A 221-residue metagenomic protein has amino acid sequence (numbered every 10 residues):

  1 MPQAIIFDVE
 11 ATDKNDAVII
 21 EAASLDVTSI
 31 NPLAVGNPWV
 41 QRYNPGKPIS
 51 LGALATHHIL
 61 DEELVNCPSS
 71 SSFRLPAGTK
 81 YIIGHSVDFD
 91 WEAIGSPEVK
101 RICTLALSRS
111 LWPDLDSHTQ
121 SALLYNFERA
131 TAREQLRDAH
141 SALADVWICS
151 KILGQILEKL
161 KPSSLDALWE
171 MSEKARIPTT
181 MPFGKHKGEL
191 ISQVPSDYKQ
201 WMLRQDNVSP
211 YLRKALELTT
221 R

Functional and structural regions predicted by a protein language model:
M1-R109, P113-H140: Conserved non-catalytic scaffold segment of RNase H-like nuclease domains
K47, L51, S71, H118 (+4 more regions): Generic alpha-helical secondary structure signal
Y81-I94, S121-F183, K187: Acidic, Mg2+-coordinating catalytic module of metal-dependent nucleases/exonucleases that use a two-metal-ion mechanism
T104, Q120, V146-C149, P195 (+1 more regions): Short runs of predominantly hydrophobic/aromatic residues within well-ordered alpha helices that form helix-helix
L111, F127, I156, M202-D206 (+1 more regions): Generic structural signal for hydrophobic core residues of well-folded globular domains
W147, L212, L216-T220: Charged, low-complexity intrinsically disordered segments and flexible loops
S172-R213: Acidic, Ser/Thr-rich low-complexity intrinsically disordered segments
